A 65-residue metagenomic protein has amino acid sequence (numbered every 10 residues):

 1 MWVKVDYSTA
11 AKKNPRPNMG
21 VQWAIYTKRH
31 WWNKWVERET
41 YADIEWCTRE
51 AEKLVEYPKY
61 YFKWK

Functional and structural regions predicted by a protein language model:
M1-E37, T48-R49, K53, Y57-K65: Short N-terminal "domain-start" leader segments that mark the transition from disordered tails or signal peptides into
